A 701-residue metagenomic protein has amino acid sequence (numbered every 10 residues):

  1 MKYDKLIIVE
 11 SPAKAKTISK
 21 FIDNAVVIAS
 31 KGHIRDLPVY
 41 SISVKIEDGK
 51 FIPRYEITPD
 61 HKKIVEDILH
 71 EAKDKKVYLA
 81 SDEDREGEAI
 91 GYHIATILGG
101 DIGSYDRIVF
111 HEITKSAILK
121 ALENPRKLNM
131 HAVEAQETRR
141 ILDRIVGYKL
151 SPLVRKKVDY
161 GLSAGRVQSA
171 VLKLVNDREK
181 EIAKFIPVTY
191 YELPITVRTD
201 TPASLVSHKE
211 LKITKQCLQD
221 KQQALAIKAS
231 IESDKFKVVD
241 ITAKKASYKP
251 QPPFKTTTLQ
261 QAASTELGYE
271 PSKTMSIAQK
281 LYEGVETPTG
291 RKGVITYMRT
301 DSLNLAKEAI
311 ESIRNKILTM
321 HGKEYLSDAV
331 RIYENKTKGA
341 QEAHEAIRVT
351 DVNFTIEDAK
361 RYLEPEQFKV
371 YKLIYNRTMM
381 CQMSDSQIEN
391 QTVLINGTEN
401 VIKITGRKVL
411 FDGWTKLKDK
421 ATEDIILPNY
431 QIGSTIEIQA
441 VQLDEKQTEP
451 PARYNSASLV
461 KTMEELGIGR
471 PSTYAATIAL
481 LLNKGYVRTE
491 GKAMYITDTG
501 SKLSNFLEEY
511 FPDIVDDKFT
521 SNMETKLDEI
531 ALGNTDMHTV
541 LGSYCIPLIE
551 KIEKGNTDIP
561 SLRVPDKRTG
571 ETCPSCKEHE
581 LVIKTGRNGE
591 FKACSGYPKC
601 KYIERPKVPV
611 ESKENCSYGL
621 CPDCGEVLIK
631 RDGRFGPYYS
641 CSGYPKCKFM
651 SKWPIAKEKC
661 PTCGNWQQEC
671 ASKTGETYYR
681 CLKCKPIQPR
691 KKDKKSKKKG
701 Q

Functional and structural regions predicted by a protein language model:
M1-I141, K149, L218, Q439-Q442: Intrinsically disordered, low-complexity regulatory segments
K2-K5, K16-T17, A25, K75 (+5 more regions): Basic, low-complexity terminal or inter-domain segments flanking catalytic cores
Y3, D82-E83, D159-S163, A243-P252 (+2 more regions): Conserved short loop/turn motifs at secondary-structure junctions
I113-I195, K244: C-terminal or mid-to-C-terminal helical accessory/interaction module adjacent to the motor/catalytic core
K215-F254, S434: Metal- or metallocofactor-binding catalytic centers and their adjacent structured scaffolds across diverse enzyme
I241, P250-A263, T289-Y297, P450-T462: Short acidic, hydrophobic short linear motifs in intrinsically disordered regions
M275-Q279, I478-A479: Short, hydrophobic-biased segments on the C-terminal half of alpha helices that form "recognition helices"
Y282-T296, K484-A493: A short, conserved structural fragment
